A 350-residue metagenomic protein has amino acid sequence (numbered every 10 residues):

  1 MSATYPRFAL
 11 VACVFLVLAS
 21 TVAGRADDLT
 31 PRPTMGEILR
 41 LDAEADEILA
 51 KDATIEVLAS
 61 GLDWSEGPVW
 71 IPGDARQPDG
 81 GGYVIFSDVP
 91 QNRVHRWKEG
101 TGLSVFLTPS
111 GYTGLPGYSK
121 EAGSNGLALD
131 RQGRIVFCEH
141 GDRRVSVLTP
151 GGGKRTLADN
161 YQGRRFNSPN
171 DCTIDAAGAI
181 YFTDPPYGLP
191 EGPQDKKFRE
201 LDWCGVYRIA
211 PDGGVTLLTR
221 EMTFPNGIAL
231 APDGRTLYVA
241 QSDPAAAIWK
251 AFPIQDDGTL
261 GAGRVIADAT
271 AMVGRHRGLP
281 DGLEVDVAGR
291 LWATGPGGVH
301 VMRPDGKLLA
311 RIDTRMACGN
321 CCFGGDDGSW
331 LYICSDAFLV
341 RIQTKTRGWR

Functional and structural regions predicted by a protein language model:
M1-Y5: N-terminal secretory signal peptides that target proteins for export/translocation
A9-S20: Bacterial N-terminal signal peptides
G24-R350: Sequence-structural signature of mature extracellular/luminal beta-sheet repeat domains, prominently beta-propellers
